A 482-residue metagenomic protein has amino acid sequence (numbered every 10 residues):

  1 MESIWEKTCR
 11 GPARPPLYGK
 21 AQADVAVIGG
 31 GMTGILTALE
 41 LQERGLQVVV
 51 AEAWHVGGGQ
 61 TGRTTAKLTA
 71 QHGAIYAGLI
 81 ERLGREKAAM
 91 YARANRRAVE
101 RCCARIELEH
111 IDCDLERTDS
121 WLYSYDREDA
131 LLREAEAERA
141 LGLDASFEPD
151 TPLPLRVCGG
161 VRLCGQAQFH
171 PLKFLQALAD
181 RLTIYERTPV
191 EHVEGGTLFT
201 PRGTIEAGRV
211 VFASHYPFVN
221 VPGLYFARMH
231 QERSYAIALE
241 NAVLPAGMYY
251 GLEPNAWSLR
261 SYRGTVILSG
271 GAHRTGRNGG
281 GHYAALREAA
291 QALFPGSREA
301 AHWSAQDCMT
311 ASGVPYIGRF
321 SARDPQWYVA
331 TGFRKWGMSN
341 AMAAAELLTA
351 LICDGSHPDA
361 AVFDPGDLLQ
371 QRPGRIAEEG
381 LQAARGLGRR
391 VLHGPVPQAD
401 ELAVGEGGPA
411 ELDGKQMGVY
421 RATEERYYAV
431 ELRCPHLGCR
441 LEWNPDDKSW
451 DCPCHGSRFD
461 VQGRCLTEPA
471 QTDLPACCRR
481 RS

Functional and structural regions predicted by a protein language model:
M1-V25, R464, L474-P475: Extreme N-terminal leader/targeting segments of oxidoreductases
E2-T8, A74-I80, R101-F174: Flavin (FAD/FMN) cofactor-binding and adjacent substrate-gating region of FAD-dependent oxidoreductase domains
A23-V50: N-terminal Rossmann-like FAD-binding beta1-loop-alpha1 element of flavoenzymes
E43-R63: Glycine-rich FAD pyrophosphate-binding loop
E136-E138, G160-G208: Helical element adjacent to the flavin cofactor pocket in flavoenzyme catalytic cores
V193-S261, D400: Flavin-dependent oxidoreductases
I237, P409-S482: Rieske [2Fe-2S] iron-sulfur-binding domain
E253-P254, N278, Y283-A285, F294-G380 (+1 more regions): C-terminal catalytic lobe of FAD-dependent flavoproteins
